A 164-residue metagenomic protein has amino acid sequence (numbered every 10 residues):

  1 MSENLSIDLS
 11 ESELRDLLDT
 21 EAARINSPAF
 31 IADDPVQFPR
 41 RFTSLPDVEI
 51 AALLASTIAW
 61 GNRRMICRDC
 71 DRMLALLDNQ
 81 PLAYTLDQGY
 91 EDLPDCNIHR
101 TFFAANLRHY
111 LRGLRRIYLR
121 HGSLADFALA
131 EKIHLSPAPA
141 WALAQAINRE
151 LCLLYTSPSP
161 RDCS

Functional and structural regions predicted by a protein language model:
S2-I58, R64-C67, D71-L74, D78: Charge-rich, intrinsically disordered N-terminal extensions that act as flexible nucleic-acid engagement or regulatory
S2-R15, L119-H134: Long, acidic, intrinsically disordered low-complexity segments
R40-E49, R100-N106, A138: Structural motif
V48-A52, C67, A105-R112, W141 (+1 more regions): Non-catalytic, well-ordered alpha-helical scaffold segments
G61-M65, L77-Y84, H121, A125: Amphipathic alpha-helical interaction segments
N79-L119: Hydrophobic/aromatic-rich structural module bridging two neighboring secondary-structure elements via a short loop
L124-L151: Hydrophobic, well-structured mid-protein blocks that either form specific transmembrane helices
Y155-S164: Single conserved hydrophobic/aromatic residue that forms the stacking wall/gate of nucleotide- or nucleobase-binding
